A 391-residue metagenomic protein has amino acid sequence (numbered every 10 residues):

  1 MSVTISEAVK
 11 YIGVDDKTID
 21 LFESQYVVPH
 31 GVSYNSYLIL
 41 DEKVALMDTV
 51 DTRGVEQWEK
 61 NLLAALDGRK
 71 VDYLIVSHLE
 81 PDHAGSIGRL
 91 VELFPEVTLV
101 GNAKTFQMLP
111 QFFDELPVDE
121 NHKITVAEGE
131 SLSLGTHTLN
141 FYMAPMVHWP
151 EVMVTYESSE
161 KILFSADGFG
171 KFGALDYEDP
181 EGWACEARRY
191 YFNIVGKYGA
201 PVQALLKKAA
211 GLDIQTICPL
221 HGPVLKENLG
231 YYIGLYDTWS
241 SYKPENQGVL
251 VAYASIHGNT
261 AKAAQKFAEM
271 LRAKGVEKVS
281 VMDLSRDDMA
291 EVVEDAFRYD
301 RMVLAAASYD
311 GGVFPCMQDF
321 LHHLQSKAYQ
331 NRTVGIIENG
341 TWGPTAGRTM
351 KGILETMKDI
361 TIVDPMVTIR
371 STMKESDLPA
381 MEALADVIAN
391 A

Functional and structural regions predicted by a protein language model:
V3-A64, V154-E157, K161-S165, T260: Conserved beta-strand hairpin/beta-sheet module of binuclear metal-dependent hydrolase folds, prominently
V3-E7, G101-V152, Y198-A204: Metallo-beta-lactamase
L38, V154-C218, P223-Y253: Metal-dependent phosphodiesterase/nuclease catalytic metal-binding core
E42, R53-V100: Active-site metal-binding motif and surrounding structural segment of the metallo-beta-lactamase
K43-A45, Y73, H137, K161-F164 (+3 more regions): Structural motif
M47-T49, V71-L79, L99-N102, L163-D167 (+1 more regions): Active-site neighborhood of phospho(di)ester-bond hydrolases with catalytic His/Asp-centered motifs
S86, D288-V292: Short acidic active-site motifs
L175-I217, H221-V224, K266-M282, V292-A391: FMN-binding flavodoxin-like domain, especially the glycine-rich phosphate-binding loop
